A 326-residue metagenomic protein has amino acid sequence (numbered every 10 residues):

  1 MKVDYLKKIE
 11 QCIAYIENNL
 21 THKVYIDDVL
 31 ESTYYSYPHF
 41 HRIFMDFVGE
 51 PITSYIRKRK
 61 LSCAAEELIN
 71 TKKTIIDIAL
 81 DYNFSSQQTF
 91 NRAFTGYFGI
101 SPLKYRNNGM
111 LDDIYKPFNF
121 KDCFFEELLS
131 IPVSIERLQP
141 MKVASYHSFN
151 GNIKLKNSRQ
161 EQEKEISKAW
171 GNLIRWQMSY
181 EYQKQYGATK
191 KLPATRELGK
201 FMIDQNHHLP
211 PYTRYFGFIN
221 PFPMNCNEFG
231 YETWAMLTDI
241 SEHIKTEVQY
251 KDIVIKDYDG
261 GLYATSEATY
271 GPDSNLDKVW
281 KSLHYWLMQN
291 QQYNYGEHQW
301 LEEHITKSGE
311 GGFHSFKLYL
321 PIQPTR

Functional and structural regions predicted by a protein language model:
M1-V3, Q11-C12, D27, Y37 (+3 more regions): Short, flexible segments with low predicted structural confidence
K2-V24, R57-K73: A short, Lys/Arg-enriched amphipathic alpha-helix from helix-turn-helix/homeodomain DNA-binding modules
E10, D27, S167-G171: Short amphipathic alpha-helical segments
K23-I56, A79-S101: Basic/polar phosphate-binding segments, predominantly the helix-turn-helix DNA-binding elements of transcriptional
I43, S62, E66-I69, T74 (+1 more regions): A solvent-exposed interaction/effector surface
